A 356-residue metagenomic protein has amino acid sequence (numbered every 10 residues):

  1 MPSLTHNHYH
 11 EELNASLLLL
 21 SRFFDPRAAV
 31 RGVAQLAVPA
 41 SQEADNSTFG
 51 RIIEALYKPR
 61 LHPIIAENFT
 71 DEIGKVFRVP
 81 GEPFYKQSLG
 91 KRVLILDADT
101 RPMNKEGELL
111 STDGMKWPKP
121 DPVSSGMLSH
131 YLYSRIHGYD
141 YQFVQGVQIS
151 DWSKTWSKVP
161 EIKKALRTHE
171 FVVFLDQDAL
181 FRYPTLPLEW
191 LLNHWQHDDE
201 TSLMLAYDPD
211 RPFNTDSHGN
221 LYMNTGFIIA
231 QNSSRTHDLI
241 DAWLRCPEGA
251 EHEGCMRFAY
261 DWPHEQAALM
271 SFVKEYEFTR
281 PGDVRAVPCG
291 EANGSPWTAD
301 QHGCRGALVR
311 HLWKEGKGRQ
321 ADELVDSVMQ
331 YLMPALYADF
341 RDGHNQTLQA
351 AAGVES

Functional and structural regions predicted by a protein language model:
M1-H169: N-terminal anchoring/stem segment of glycosyltransferases
Q87, P118-P122, S150-K154, N220 (+3 more regions): Short amphipathic alpha-helical molecular recognition features
G90-V93, H137-D140, T168-F171, Q177 (+2 more regions): Loop/turn elements at helix/coil->beta-strand transitions in domains of secreted/extracellular proteins
K91, H137, K158, L175 (+3 more regions): Residues that flank catalytic or metal-binding motifs in active/ligand-binding sites
T100-P102, G146-I149, D178-L180, D210-R211 (+2 more regions): Conserved beta-strand elements of beta-rich interaction domains across eukaryotes, especially beta-propellers
G107-S111, G146, L186-L188, D241-W243 (+1 more regions): Short coil/turn segments at secondary-structure boundaries
K154-I240, L244-R245: GT-A fold catalytic core of metal-dependent nucleotide-sugar glycosyltransferases, centered on the diacidic
P160, Q231-S356: Catalytic core and acceptor-binding pocket of nucleotide-sugar-dependent glycosyltransferases
